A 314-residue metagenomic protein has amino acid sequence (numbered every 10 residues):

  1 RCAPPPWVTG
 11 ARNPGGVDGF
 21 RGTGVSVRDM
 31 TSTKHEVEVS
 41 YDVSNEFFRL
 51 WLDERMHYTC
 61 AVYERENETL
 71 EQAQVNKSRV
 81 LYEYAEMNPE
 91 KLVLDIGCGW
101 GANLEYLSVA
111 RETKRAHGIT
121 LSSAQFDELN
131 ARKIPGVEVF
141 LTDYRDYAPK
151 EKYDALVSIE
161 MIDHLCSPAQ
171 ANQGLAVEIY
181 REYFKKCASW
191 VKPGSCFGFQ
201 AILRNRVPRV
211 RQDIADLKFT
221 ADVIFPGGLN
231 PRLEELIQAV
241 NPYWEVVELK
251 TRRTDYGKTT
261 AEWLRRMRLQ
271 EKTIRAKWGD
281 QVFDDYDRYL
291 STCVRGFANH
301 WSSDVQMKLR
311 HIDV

Functional and structural regions predicted by a protein language model:
R1-L50: N-terminal auxiliary segments of SAM/dcSAM-dependent transferases
E90-G99: Conserved class I S-adenosyl-L-methionine
W100-E112: Conserved SAM-binding loop of SAM-dependent methyltransferases across substrates and taxa, primarily the Class I
I134-R145: Conserved SAM-binding strand-loop segment of SAM-dependent methyltransferases
R145-I159: A short acidic, Gly/Pro-enriched loop at the edge of an enzyme's catalytic core that lines a small-molecule cofactor
G174-P193: A short glycine-rich, Lys/Arg-flanked "PGG" loop and its adjoining helix->strand segment in the class I
G194-A201: Conserved beta-strand signature within the Rossmann-like core of class I S-adenosyl-L-methionine
I202-Q306, R310-D313: Substrate-binding/catalytic lobe of Class I Rossmann-like enzymes that use SAM or dcSAM, i.e., the mid-to-C-terminal
